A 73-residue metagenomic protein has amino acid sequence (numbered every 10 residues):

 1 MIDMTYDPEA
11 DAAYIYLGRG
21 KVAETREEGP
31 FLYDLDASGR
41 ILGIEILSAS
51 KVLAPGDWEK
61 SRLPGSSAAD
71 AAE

Functional and structural regions predicted by a protein language model:
M1-E73: Small, basic N-terminal interaction modules of short regulatory proteins
